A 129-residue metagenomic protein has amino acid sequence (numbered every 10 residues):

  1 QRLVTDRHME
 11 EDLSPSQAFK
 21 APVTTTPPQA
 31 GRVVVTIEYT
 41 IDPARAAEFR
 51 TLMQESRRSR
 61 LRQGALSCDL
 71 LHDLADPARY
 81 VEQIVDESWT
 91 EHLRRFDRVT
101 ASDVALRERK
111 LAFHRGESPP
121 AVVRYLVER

Functional and structural regions predicted by a protein language model:
Q1-R7, R58-S67, V85-A121: An amphipathic, aromatic/His-enriched active-site/gating alpha helix that lines ligand/cofactor pockets
L3-V35, A47, T51, A112-R129: Intrinsic disorder in cytosolic terminal tails and internal cytosolic loops of multi-pass membrane transporters
A21-P27, Q54-S56, L66-L70, A78 (+1 more regions): Residue-level detector of functional hotspots within protein domains
Q29-G31, R62, D76: Solvent-exposed loop and beta-edge segments used for protein-protein assembly and interaction
V33-T40, D69-R98: Short, well-ordered beta-strand segments in beta-rich or mixed alpha/beta enzyme and ligand-binding folds
A44-C68: Short amphipathic alpha-helical segments
C68, H72-A75, R79, E108-R115 (+2 more regions): A sequence-level detector of short, solvent-exposed, charge-rich linear segments
